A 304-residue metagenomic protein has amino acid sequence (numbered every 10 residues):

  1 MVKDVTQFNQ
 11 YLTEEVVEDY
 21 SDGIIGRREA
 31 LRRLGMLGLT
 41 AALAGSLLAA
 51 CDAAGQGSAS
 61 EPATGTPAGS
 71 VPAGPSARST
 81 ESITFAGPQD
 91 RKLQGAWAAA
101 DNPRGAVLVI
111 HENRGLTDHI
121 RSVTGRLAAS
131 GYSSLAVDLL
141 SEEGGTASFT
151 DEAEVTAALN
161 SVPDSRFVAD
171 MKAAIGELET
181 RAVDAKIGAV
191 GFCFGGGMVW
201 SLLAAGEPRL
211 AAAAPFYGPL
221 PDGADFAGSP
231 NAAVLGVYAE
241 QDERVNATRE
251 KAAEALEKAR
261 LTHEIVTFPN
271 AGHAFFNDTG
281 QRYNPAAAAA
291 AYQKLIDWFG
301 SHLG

Functional and structural regions predicted by a protein language model:
M1-E29, L43: N-terminal secretory signal peptides
I24-R32, A41-G65: N-terminal twin-arginine translocation
T64-A99: N-terminal cap/lid segment of alpha/beta-hydrolase-fold proteins
R104-E112: Short beta-strand element of the alpha/beta-hydrolase
T156-T180: Alpha/beta-hydrolase active-site loop
A182-F192: Alpha/beta-hydrolase fold nucleophile elbow
G236-Y238: Short beta-strand/loop motif that positions the catalytic acidic residue of the alpha/beta-hydrolase fold
E257, T262-G304: C-terminal catalytic histidine-bearing segment of alpha/beta-hydrolase fold enzymes
